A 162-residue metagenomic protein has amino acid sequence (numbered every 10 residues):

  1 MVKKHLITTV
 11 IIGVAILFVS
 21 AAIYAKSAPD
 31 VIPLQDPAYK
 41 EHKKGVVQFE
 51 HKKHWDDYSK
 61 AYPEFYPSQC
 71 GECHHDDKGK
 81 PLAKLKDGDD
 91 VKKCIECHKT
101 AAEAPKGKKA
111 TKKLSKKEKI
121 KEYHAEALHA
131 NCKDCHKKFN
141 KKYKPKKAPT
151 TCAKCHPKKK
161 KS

Functional and structural regions predicted by a protein language model:
M1-S59, A148-S162: N-terminal export/targeting leaders of redox proteins
K26-G88, I95-K99, A104-N140: Sequence context of c-type cytochrome heme-c attachment sites
A127-S162: C-terminal charged interaction modules
